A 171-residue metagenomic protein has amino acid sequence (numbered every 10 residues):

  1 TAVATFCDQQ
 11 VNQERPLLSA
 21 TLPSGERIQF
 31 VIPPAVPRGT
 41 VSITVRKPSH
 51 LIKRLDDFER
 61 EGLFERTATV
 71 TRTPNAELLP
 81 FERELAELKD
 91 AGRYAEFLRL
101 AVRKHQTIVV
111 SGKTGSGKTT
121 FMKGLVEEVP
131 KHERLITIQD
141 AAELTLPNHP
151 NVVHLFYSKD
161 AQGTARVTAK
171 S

Functional and structural regions predicted by a protein language model:
T1, T5-R103: P-loop NTP-binding catalytic core
E87-A91, A95-G115, T120-S171: Switch/coupling sub-region of P-loop NTPases
